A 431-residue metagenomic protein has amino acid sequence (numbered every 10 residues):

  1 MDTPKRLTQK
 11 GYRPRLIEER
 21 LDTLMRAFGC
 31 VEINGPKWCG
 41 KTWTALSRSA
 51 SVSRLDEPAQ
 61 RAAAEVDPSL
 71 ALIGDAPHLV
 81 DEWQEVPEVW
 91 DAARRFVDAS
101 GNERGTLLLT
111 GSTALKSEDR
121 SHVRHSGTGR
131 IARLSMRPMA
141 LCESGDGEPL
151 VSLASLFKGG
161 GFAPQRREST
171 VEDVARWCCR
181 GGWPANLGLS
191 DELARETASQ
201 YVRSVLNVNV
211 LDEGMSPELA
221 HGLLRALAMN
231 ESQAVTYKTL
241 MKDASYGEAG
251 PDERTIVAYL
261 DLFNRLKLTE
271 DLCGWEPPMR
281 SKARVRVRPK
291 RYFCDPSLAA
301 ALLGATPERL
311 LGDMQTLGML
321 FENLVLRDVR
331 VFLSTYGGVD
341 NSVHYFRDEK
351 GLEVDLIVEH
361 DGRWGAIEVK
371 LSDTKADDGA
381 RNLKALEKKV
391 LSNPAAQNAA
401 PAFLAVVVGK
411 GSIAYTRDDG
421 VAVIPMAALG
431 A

Functional and structural regions predicted by a protein language model:
M1-D22: N-terminal pre-Walker A segment at the start of P-loop NTPase domains
D2, E118-A234, K267-E270: Interdomain motor-coupling "hinge/lid" segment immediately C-terminal to the ATP-binding subdomain of NTP-driven enzymes
I33: Hydrophobic anchor at the beta1->P-loop junction of P-loop NTPases
K41-T42: Conserved lysine of the Walker
D56, E359, R363-K375: Active-site ExK catalytic segment of metal-dependent nucleases
W90-L109, A114-L115: Conserved catalytic/switch belt of AAA+ P-loop NTPases
L187-R363: Accessory nucleic acid-recognition modules appended to NTPase machines
K410-A431: Domain-level recognition of nuclease-like catalytic cores that cleave nucleotide substrates
